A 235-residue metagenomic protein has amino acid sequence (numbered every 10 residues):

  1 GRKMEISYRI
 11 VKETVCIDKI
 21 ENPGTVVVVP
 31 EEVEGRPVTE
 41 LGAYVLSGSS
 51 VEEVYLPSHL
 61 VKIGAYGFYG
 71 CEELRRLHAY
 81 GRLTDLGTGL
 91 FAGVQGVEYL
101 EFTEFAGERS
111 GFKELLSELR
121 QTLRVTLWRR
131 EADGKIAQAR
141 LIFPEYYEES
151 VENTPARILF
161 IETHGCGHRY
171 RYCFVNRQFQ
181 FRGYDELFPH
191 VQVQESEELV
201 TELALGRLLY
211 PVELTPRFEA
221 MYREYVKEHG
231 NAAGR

Functional and structural regions predicted by a protein language model:
M4-T14, E21-T39, S49-K62, E72-D85 (+3 more regions): Structural signature of tandem-repeat unit edges
